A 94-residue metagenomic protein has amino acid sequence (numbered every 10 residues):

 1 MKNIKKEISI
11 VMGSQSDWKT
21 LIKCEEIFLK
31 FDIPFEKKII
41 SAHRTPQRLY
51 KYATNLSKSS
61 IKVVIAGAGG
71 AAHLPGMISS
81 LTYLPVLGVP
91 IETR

Functional and structural regions predicted by a protein language model:
K6-A42: Glycine-rich phosphate/diphosphate-binding loop of Rossmann-like nucleotide-binding domains
S9-V11, I39, V63, G70-L74: Phosphate/pyrophosphate-binding betaalpha-module
Q15, I40-A42, G69-G70, I91-R94: Short, ordered loop/turn segments at secondary-structure junctions
D17-I22, P46-Q47, A68-M77: Short glycine/serine/threonine-rich phosphate/pyrophosphate-binding segments that cradle anionic phosphate groups
K37-S59: N-terminal beta-loop-helix "entrance" segment that forms/cooperates in small-molecule cofactor or anionic ligand
Y52-A72: Short, structured active-site "lid" loops
L81-R94: Short, acidic/small-residue loops that bind anionic groups at enzyme active sites
